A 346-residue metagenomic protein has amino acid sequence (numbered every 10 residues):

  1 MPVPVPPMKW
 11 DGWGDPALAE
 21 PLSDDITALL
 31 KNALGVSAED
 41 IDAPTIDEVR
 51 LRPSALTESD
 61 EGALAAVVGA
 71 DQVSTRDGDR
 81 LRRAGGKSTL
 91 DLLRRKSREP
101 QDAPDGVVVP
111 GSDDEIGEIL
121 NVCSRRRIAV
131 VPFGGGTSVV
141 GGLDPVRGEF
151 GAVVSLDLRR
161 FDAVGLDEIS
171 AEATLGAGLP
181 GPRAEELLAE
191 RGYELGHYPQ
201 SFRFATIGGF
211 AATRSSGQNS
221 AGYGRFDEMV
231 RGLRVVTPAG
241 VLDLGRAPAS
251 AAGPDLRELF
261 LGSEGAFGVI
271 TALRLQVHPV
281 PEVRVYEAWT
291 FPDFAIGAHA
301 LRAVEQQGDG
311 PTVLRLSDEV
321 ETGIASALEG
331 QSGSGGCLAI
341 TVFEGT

Functional and structural regions predicted by a protein language model:
M1-N121, V139-A171, E319-E329: N-terminal flexible segment immediately upstream of the FAD-binding catalytic core in FAD-dependent oxidoreductases
R52-A55, T290-I296, G345: Short, surface-exposed ligand-recognition loops at beta-strand->loop->(often short) alpha-helix junctions that present
L64, C123, G240, T341: Residue-level signal for inorganic ion chemistry
G106-G111, L275-Q276, V285-P292, A339-E344: Short, well-ordered beta-strand elements within core beta-sheets of diverse protein domains
V131-P132: Short hydrophobic alpha-helical runs that function as membrane-insertion/retention elements
D162-R315: FAD-binding subdomain of flavoenzyme oxidoreductases
D293, G308, S332-T346: A conserved active-site cap/scaffold subdomain adjacent to cofactor or substrate pockets
